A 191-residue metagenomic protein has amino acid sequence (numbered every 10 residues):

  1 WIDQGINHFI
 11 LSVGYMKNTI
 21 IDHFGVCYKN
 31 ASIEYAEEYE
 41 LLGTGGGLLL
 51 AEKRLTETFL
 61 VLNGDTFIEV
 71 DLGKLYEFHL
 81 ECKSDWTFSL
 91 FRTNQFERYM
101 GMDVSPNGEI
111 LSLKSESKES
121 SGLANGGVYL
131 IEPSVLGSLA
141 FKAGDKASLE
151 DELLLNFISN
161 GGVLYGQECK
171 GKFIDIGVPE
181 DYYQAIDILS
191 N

Functional and structural regions predicted by a protein language model:
W1-N63, L72-K74, S138: Conserved N-terminal catalytic core of the sugar/cofactor nucleotidyltransferase
V13-M16, C82, G127: Hydrophobic/aromatic residues within well-ordered alpha-helical segments
I20, A51, D65, H79 (+3 more regions): Residue-level signal for inorganic ion chemistry
G25-K29, D103-V104, L155-S159: Short, conserved catalytic or adaptor-binding loops enriched in Gly and charged residues
F59-L60, F67, G73-L80, N94-F96 (+1 more regions): Catalytic-core segments of class I nucleotidyltransferases/pyrophosphorylases that form NMP-activated intermediates
C82-R92: A short, conserved acidic/glycine-rich loop-to-beta-strand motif that forms the donor nucleotide-sugar/metal
